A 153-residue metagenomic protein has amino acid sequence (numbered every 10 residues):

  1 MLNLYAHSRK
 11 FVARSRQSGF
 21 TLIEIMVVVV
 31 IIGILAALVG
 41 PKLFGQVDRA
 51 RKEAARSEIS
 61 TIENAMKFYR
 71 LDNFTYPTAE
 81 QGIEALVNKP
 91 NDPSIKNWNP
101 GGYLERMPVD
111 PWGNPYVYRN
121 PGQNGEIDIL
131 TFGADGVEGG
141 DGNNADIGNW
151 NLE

Functional and structural regions predicted by a protein language model:
M1-F20: N-terminal leader/signal peptides at the extreme start of proteins
L2-H7, R49-E53, N64-K67, D72-N73 (+3 more regions): Short, surface-exposed interaction loops/tails
R16-L43: N-terminal single-pass transmembrane signal-anchor helix
R16-Q17, W98-R106: Glycine-rich, flexible loop segments associated with nucleotide phosphate handling
G40, G45, Q81, N88: Phosphate-coordinating loops and pocket residues in cytosolic domains that bind phosphorylated ligands
K42-T61: Aliphatic-rich helix starts adjacent to a transmembrane/signal segment
T61-E63, K67-R70, E80, V87-G101: Non-catalytic regulatory appendages
T75-T78: Activation segment of protein kinase catalytic domains
